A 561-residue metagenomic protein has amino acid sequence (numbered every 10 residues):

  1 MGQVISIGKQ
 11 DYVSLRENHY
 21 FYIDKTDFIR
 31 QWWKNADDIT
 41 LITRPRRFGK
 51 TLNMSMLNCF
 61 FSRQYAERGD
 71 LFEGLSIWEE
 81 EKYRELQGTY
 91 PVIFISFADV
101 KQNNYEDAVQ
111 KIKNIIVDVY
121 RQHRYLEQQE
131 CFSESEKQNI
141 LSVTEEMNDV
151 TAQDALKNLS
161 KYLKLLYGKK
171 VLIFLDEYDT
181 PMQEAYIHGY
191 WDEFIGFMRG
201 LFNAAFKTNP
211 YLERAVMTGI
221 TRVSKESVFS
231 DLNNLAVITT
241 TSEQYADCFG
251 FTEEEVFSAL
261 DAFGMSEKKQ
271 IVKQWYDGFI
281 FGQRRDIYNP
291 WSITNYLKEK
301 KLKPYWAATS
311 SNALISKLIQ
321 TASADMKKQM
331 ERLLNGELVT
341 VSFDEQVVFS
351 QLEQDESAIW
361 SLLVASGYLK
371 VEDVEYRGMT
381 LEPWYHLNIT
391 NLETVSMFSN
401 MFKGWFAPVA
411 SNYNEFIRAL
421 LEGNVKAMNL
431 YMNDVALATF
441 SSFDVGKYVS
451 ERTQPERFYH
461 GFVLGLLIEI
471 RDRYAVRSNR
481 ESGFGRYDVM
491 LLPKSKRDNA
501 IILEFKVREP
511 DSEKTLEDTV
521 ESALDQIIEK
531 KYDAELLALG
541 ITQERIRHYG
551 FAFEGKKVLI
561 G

Functional and structural regions predicted by a protein language model:
M1-E79, V435: Walker A/P-loop-proximal flanking segment of P-loop NTPase domains
G8, V13, S62-Y125: P-loop NTPase motor core
Y120, A155-K164, E193-A215, Y532-E535: Substrate-engagement module of ASCE P-loop NTPases
H123-F174, A204: Mid-core helix/loop region of P-loop NTP-binding domains shared across ATPases and GTPases
L172-D176, G200, E213-I220: Structural recognition of the conserved hydrophobic beta-strand(s) that form the central parallel beta-sheet of P-loop
S227-D231, I238-Y296, Q329: Amphipathic alpha-helical segments of the small helical/lid subdomains adjacent to P-loop NTPase cores
L235-A236, D286-K531, V558-G561: Extended alpha-helical interface modules used as scaffolds for assembling large macromolecular complexes
E535-G561: Domain-level recognition of nuclease-like catalytic cores that cleave nucleotide substrates
